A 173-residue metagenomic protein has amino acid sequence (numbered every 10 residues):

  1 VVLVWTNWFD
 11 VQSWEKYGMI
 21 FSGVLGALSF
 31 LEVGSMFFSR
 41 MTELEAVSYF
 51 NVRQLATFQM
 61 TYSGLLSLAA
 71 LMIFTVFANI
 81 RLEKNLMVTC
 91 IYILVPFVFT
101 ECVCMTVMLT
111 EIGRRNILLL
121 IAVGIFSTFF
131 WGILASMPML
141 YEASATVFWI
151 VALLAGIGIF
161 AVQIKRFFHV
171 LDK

Functional and structural regions predicted by a protein language model:
V1-Q12, L109, F129-A135, I157-K173: Hydrophobic alpha-helical transmembrane segments
S13-S39, T57-N116, I125-F126: Secretory targeting signals
M41-E45: Conserved binding/catalytic microenvironments
A46-N51: Short helix-to-coil transition segments within interhelical loops that connect adjacent transmembrane helices
T100, L120-S136: Transmembrane alpha-helical segments of multi-pass transport proteins
I133-W149: Extracellular/periplasmic helix-loop-helix junctions in multi-pass membrane proteins
A145-F160: Small-residue-rich transmembrane alpha-helices that serve as helix-helix interface/gating elements in multipass
